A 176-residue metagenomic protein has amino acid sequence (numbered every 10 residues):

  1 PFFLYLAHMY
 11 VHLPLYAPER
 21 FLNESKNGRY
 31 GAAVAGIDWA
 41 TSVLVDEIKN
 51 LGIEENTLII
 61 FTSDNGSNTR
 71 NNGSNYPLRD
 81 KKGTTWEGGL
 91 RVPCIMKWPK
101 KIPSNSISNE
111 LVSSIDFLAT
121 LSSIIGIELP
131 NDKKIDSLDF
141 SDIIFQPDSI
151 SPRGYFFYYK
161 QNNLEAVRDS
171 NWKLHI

Functional and structural regions predicted by a protein language model:
P1-F2, V45-N56, I124-D132: Surface-exposed helix-capping loop/turn segments at secondary-structure junctions
P1-L4, I53-I59, R91-V92, S149-G154 (+1 more regions): Loop/turn elements at helix/coil->beta-strand transitions in domains of secreted/extracellular proteins
F2-A7, V34, T41, L58-S63 (+2 more regions): Beta-strand elements within well-structured catalytic alpha/beta cores of enzymes that handle phosphate/sulfate esters
L4-P14, F61-S67, D136, Y158-N162: Short, solvent-exposed turn/loop segments enriched in Gly/Ser/Thr/Pro and often Arg
P14-Y16, N23-A33, D46-K101: Histidine-centered active-site microenvironments of extracellular/periplasmic hydrolases and transferases
G28-A35, S108-V112: Short, conserved micro-motifs enriched in small and acidic residues
A32-A35, W39-S42, D46, A119 (+3 more regions): Solvent-exposed, polar/charged alpha-helical surfaces in well-ordered, non-transmembrane soluble domains, broadly
S67-G73, P77-E87, I102-S106, E110 (+1 more regions): C-terminal cap/loop subdomain of S1 sulfatases and analogous C-terminal strand-loop tails that border
